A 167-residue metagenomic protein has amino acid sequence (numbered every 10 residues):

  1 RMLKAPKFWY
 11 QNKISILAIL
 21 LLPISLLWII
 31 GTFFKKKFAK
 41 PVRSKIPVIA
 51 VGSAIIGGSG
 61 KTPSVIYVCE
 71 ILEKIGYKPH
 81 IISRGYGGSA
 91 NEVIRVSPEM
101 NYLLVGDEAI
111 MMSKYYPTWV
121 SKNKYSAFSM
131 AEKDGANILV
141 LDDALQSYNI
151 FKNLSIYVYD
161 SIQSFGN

Functional and structural regions predicted by a protein language model:
R1-K7, I14, K74-K78, I150-F151 (+1 more regions): ATP-dependent carboxylate-amine ligase
R1-Y10, S53, G57-S59: Membrane-proximal helical "anchor" segments flanking the first transmembrane region of inner-membrane enzymes
L3-P47: A transmembrane-helix-recognition feature enriched in membrane-embedded lipid enzymes and envelope glyco-/phospholipid
F33-P98: Walker A (P-loop) phosphate-binding motif
G88-N167: Phosphate/Mg2+-binding loops and adjacent switch elements in nucleotide/diphosphate-handling enzyme cores
